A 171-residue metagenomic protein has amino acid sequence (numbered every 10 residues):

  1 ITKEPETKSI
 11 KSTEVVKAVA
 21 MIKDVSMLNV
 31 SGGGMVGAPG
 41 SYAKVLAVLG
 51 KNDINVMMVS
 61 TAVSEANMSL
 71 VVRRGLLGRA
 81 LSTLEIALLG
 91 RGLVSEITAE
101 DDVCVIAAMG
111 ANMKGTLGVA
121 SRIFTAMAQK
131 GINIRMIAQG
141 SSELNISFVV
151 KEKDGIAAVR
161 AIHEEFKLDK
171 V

Functional and structural regions predicted by a protein language model:
I1-V171: C-terminal catalytic "cap/lid" subdomain
